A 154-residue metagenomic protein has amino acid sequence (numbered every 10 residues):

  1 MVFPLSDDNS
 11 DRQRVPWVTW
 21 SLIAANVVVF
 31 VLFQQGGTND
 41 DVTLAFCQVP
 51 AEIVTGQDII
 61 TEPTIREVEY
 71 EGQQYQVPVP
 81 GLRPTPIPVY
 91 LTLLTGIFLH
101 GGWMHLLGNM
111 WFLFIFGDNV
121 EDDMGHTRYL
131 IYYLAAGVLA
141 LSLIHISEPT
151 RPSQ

Functional and structural regions predicted by a protein language model:
M1-L93, V138: N-terminal signal-anchor transmembrane helix
N26, L94, H105, G125: Divalent metal-coordination and catalytic microenvironments
V29, G108, L143: Short active-site segment of divalent metal-dependent hydrolases/proteases that encodes the spacing between
Y75-R83, H100-W103, H126, Y133 (+1 more regions): Recognition helices and adjacent regulatory flanks at domain boundaries
V89-W103: Replace "His-x-His-based motif
H100-I115: Hydrophobic alpha-helical transmembrane segments
W111-V138, S147: Membrane-interface helix/loop boundary segments of multi-pass membrane proteins
I144-Q154: Single conserved hydrophobic/aromatic residue that forms the stacking wall/gate of nucleotide- or nucleobase-binding
